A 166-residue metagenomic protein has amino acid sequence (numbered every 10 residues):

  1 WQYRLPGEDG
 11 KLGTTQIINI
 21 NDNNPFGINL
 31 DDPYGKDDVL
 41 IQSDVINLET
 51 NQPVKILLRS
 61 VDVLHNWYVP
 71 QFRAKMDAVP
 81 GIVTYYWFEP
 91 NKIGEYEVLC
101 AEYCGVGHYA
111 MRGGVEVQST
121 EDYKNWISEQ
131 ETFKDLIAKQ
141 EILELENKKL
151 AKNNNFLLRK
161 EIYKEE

Functional and structural regions predicted by a protein language model:
W1-E166: Non-transmembrane, membrane-proximal soluble domains of secreted or membrane proteins
